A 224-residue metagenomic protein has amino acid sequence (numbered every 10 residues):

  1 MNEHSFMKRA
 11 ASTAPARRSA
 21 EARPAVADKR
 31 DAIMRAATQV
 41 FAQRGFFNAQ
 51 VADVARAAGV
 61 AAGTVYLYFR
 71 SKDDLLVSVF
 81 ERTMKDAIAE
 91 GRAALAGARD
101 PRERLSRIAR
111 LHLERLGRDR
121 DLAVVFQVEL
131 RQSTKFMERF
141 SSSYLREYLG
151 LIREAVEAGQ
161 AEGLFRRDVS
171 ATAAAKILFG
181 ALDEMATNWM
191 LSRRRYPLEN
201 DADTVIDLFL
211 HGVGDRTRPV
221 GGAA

Functional and structural regions predicted by a protein language model:
M1-R44, A49-A57, D74: Basic, helix-initiating cap at the start of DNA-binding domains
D28, A32-Q39, Q43, A57 (+9 more regions): Alpha-helical structural segments
Q43-F47, A98, D119, E162: Short coil/turn segments at alpha/beta junctions that flank glycine-rich nucleotide-binding fingerprints
A58-F69: Short hydrophobic/aromatic patch on the recognition helix
S71-K72, V128: Short, conserved catalytic or interaction motifs in soluble domains
R104, L116-F136, N188: Amphipathic alpha-helical segments used for helix-helix packing
A123-Q127, E138, S142, Q160-D207 (+1 more regions): Hydrophobic/aromatic-rich alpha-helical bundle segments in the mid-to-C-terminal region
A155, L208-G212: C-terminal alpha-helix
